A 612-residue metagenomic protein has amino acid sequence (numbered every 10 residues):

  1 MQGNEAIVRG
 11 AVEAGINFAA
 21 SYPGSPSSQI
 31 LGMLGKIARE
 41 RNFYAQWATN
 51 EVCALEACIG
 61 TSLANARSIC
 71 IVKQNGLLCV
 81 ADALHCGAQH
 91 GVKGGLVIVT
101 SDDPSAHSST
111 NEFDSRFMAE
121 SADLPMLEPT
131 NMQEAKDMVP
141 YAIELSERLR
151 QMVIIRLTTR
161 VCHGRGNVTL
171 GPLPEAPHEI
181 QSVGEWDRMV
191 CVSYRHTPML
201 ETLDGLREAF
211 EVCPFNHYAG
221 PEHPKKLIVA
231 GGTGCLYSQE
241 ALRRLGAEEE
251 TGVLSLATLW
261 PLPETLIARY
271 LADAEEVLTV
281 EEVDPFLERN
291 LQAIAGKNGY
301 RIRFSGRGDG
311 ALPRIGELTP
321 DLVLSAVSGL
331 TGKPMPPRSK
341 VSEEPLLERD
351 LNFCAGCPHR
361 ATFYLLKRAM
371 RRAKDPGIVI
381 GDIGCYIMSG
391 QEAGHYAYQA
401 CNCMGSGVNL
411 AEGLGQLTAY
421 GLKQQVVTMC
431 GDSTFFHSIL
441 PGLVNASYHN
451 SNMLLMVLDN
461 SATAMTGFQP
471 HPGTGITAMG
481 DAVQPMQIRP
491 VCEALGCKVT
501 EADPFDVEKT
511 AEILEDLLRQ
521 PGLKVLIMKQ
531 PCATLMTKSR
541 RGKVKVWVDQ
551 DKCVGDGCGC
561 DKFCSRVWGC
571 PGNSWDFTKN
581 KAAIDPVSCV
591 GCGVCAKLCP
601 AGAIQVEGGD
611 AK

Functional and structural regions predicted by a protein language model:
M1-M132, R160, E222, E250 (+1 more regions): Thiamine diphosphate
M1-N4, V8, A14, P129-F353 (+5 more regions): Flexible, low-complexity linker and terminal segments
I30-M33, A57-I59, V80-L84, A106-F113 (+15 more regions): Short acidic, glycine/serine/threonine-rich loops at helix termini
M33-E40, E240-V253, P490-G496: Short helix-loop-beta junction
R41-W47, H90-S101, I180-G184, Y448-S461 (+1 more regions): A glycine-rich helix N-cap at a beta->alpha junction
D103-M152, T158, G184-V190, K340-V341 (+3 more regions): Conserved thiamine diphosphate
S108, G390-I527, A533-R540: Thiamine diphosphate
